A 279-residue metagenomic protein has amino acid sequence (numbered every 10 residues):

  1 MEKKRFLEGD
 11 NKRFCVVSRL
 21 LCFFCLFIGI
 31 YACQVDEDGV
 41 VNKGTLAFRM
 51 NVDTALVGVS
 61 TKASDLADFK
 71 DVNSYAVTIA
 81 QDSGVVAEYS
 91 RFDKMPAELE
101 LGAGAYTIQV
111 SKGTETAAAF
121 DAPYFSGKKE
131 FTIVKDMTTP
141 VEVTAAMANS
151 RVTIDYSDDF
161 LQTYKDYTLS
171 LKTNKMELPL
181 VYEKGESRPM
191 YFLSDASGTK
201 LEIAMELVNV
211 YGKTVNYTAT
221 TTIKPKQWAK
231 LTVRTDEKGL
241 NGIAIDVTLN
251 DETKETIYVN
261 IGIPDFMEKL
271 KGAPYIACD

Functional and structural regions predicted by a protein language model:
M1-V16: N-terminal secretory signal peptides that target proteins for export/translocation
N11-K12, C25, A55: Intrinsic disorder/low-complexity segments in short proteins, especially the signal peptide and propeptide regions
S18-G29: Bacterial N-terminal signal peptides
C33-A76, D93, E98-L101, T107-Y124 (+2 more regions): Extracytoplasmic cysteine-anchoring/structural motifs
A80-S83, K172: Short strand-turn-strand beta-turns centered on an Asx-Gly dipeptide
S83-G84, K213: Residue-level signal for glycine
V85-V86, G102: N-terminal hydrophobic signal/anchor transmembrane helix of membrane proteins
Y89: Phosphate-interacting basic helix/loop segments used at nucleotide- and nucleic-acid interfaces
